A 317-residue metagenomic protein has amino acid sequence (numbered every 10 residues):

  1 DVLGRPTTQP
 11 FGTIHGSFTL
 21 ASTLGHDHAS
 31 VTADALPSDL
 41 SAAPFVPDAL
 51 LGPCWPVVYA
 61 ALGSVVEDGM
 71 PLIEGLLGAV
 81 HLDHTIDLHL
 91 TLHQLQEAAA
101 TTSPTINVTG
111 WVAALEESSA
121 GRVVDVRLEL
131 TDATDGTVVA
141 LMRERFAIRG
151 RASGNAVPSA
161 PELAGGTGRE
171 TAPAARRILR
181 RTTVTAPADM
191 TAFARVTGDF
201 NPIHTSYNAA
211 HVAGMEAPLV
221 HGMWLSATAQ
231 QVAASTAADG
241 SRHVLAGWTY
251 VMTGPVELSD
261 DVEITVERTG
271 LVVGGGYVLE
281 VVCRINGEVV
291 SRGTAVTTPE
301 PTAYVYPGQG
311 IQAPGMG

Functional and structural regions predicted by a protein language model:
D1, R5, L82-T185, V256-P301 (+1 more regions): HotDog/MaoC-like acyl-thioester-processing domains
D1-D83, V157-P158, E162, T171-G240: Hot-dog-fold acyl-thioester-processing enzymes
W55, F146-A147, G315: Amphipathic alpha-helical scaffolding segments
G78, A120-R122, R242: A generic structural micro-feature
G150, A229, G315: Active-site-proximal flexible loops/turns
V232-E267: A conserved acidic, glycine/proline-rich C-terminal tail/linker
P301-G317: Acyltransferase/transacylase module recognition
